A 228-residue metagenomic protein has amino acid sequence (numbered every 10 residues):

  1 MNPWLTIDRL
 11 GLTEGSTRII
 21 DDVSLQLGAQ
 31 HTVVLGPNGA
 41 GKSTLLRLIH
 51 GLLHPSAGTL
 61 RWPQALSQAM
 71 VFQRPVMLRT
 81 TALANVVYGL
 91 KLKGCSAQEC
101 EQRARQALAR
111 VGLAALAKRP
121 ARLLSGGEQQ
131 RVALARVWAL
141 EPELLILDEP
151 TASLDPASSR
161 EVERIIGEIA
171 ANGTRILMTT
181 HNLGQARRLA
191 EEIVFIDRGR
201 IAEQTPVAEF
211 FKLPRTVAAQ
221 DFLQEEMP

Functional and structural regions predicted by a protein language model:
H50: Helix-to-loop junction immediately C-terminal to a conserved catalytic motif
Q98-L116: Conserved ABC ATPase "signature" region
P120-L124, E128: Conserved ABC ATPase signature
L145-D148: Catalytic Walker B motif of ABC-type/P-loop ATPase nucleotide-binding domains
P156-S158: Helix N-cap at the start of a conserved alpha-helix in ABC-type nucleotide-binding domains
T180-H181: H-loop/switch region of ABC-family ATPase nucleotide-binding domains
